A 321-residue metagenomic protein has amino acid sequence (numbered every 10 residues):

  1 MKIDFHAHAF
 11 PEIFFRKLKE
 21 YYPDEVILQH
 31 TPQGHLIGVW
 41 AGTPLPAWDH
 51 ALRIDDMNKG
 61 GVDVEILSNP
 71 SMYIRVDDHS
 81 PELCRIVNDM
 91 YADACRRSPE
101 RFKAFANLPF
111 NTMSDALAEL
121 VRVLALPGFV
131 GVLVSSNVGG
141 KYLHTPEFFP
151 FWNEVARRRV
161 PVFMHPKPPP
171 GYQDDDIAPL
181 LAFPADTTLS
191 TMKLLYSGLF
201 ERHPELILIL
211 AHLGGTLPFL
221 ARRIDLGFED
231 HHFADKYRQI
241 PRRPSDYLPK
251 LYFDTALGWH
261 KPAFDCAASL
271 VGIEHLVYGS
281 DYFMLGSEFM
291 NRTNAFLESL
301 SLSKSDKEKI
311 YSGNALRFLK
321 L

Functional and structural regions predicted by a protein language model:
M1-F5, F10-V64, D89-R97, A118-R122 (+4 more regions): Mid-to-C-terminal alpha-helical segments outside catalytic/metal-binding sites
F15-E25, S80-L83, F148, R223-H232: Aromatic- and acidic-residue-enriched segments that line the glycan-binding/catalytic groove of carbohydrate-active
G34-P44, L52-D77, R101-P109, V130-V134: Divalent metal-dependent hydrolysis catalytic cores, especially in the metallo-beta-lactamase
P70-L83, S114, D175-L180: Surface-exposed, active-site-proximal loop segments in enzymatic domains
S80-C84, M113, K141, L181 (+3 more regions): Flexible, glycine- and charge-enriched loops at secondary-structure boundaries
P81-D89, H144-F151: Charged helix-capping and loop-helix junction motifs
F110, P166-P169, Y282-L285: Short glycine-enriched loops at secondary-structure junctions
L124-H275: Catalytic pocket-lining loop regions of alpha/beta-barrel enzymes, especially the amidohydrolase/enolase/GH5 lineages
